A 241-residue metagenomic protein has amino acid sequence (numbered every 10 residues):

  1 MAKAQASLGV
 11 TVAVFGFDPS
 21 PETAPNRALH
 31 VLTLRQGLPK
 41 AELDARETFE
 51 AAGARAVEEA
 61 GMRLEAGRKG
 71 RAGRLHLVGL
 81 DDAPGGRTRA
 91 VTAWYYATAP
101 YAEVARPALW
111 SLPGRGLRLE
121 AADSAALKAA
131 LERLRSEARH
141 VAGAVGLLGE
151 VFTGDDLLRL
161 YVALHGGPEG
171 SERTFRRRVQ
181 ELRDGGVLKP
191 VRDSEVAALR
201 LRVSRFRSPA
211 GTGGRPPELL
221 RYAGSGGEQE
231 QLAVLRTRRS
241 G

Functional and structural regions predicted by a protein language model:
M1-G37: N-terminal strand-loop-strand
K3-L8, G86-V91, T212-G214: A short catalytic or substrate-binding loop motif that flags glycine-/basic-rich loops and adjacent residues that bind
P21, D81-V104, D123, A130-L131 (+1 more regions): Active-site-adjacent beta-strand/loop module that shapes the phosphate/pyrophosphate-binding cleft
T23-R63, R139-T153, R159-V162: Conserved Nudix-box catalytic region and its N-terminal flanking loop in Nudix hydrolases and closely related
L64-L77, G170-E172: A short coil-to-beta-strand element that immediately follows conserved catalytic motifs
A93-G143, L147-Y161, Q180, L235-G241: NUDIX/MutT-family hydrolases
E169-E195: Charge-enriched amphipathic alpha-helical scaffolds
V187-G241: Long, intrinsically disordered, low-complexity Ser/Thr/Pro-rich regulatory/activation regions of nuclear proteins
